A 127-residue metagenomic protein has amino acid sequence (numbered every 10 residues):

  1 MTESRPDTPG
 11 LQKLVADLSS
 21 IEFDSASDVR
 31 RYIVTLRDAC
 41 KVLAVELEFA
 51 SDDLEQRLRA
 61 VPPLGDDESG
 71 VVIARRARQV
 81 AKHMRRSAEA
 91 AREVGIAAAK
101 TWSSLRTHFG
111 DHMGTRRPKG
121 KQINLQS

Functional and structural regions predicted by a protein language model:
M1-Q12, Q126-S127: Long, low-complexity intrinsically disordered regions
G10-R31: Short, charge-rich amphipathic alpha-helices with coiled-coil/heptad character
I21-E22, L54-V61, G65, F109: Secondary-structure edge/capping motif, primarily at the C-terminal ends of alpha-helices and the immediately following
V29-V45: Short, charge/polar-rich alpha-helical segments
P63-E89: Short, glycine/alanine-rich amphipathic alpha-helical segment that often forms an alpha-turn-alpha hairpin
E89-R116: Long amphipathic alpha-helical coiled-coil segments
P118-S127: A eukaryotic intrinsically disordered, low-complexity regulatory tract that is acidic and Ser/Pro-rich, enriched
